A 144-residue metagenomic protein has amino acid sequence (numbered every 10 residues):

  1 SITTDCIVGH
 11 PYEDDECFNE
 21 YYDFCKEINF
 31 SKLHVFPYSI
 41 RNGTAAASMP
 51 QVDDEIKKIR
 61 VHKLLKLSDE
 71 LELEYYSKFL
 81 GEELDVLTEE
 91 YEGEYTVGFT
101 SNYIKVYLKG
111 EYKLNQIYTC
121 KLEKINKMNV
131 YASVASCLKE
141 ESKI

Functional and structural regions predicted by a protein language model:
S1-T44, K63-L71: Conserved C-terminal portion of the radical SAM core fold that forms the substrate/S-adenosylmethionine-binding
S48-I144: Terminal RNA-binding accessory module
